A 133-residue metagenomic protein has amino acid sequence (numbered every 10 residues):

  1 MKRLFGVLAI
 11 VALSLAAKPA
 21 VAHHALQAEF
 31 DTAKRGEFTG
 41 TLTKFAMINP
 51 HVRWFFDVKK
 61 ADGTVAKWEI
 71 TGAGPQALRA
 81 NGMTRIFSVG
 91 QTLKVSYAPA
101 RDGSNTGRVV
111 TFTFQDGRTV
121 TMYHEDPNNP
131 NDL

Functional and structural regions predicted by a protein language model:
M1-L4: Positively charged n-region of N-terminal signal peptides that target proteins for export
G6-A16: Bacterial N-terminal signal peptides
K18-A22: Sec/Tat signal peptide C-region and signal peptidase I cleavage site
F38-L42: Conserved hydrophobic positions within beta-strands
I48-K59: Short aromatic-glycine-enriched beta-strand elements
K67-M83: Beta-strand/loop nucleic-acid-binding surfaces
R79-K94: Short nucleic-acid-contacting surface segments enriched for D/E, G, S/T with interspersed K/R
A100-E125: OB-fold/S1-family single-stranded nucleic acid-binding modules
